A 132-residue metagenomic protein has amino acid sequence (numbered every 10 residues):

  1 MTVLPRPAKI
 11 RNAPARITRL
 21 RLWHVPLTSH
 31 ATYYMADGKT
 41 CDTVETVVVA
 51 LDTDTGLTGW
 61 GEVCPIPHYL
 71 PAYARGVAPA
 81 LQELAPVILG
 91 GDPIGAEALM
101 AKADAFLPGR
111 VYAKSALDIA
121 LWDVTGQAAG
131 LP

Functional and structural regions predicted by a protein language model:
T2-T55, W60, C64-Y69: Structured beta-strand/loop patches that form or line metal/cofactor-binding pockets in enzymes
R19, D52-A128: Metal- or metallocofactor-binding catalytic centers and their adjacent structured scaffolds across diverse enzyme
